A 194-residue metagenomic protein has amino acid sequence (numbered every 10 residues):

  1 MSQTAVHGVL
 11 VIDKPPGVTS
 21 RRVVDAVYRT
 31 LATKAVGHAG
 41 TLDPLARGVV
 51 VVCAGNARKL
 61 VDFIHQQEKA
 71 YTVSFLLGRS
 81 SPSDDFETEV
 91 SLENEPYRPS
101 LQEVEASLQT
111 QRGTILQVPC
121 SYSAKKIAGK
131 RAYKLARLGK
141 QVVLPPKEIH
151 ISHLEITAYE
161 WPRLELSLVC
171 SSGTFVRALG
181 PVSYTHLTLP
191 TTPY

Functional and structural regions predicted by a protein language model:
M1-L187: Catalytic/RNA-binding core of pseudouridine synthases
H186-Y194: Single conserved hydrophobic/aromatic residue that forms the stacking wall/gate of nucleotide- or nucleobase-binding
